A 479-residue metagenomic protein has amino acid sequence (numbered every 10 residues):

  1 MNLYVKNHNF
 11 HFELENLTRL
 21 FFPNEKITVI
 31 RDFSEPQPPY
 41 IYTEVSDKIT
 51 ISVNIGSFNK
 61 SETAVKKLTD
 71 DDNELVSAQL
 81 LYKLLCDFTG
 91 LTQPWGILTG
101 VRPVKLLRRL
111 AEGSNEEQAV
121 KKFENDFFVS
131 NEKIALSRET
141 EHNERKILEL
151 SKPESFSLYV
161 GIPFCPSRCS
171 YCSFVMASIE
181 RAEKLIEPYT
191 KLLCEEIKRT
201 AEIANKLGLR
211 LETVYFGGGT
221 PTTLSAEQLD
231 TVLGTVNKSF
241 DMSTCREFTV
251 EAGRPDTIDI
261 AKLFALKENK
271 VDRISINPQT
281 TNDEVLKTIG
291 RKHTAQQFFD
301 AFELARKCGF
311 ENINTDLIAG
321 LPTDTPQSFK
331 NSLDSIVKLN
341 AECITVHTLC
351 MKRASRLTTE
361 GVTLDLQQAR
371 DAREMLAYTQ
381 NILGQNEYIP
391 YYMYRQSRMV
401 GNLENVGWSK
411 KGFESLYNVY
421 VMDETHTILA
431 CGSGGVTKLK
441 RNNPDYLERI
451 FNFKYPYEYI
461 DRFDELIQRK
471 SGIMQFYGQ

Functional and structural regions predicted by a protein language model:
M1-E116, I147, L193, K411-Q479: Radical SAM enzyme core and accessory elements
I27-P38, A354-C431: A C-terminal junction/extension of Radical SAM enzymes
I51-V53, V160, I276: Short beta-strand motif preference
F88-T92, E112-L158: N-terminal [4Fe-4S]-dependent radical SAM core
S155-S157, T213, E247, C343 (+2 more regions): Beta-sheet entry/capping signal
S155-T190: Canonical Radical SAM [4Fe-4S] cluster-binding loop centered on the CxxxCxxC motif and its immediate flanking residues
G161, S275, I344-T348, V419 (+1 more regions): Beta-strand scaffold of nucleotide-dependent catalytic cores
M176-Y378: Conserved non-cysteine loop/helix-boundary elements of the Radical SAM core domain that shape
